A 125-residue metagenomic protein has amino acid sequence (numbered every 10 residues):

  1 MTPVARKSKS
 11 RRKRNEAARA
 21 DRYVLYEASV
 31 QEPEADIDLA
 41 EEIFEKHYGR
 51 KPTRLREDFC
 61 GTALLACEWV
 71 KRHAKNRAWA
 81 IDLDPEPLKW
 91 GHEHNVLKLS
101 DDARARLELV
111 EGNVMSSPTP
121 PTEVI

Functional and structural regions predicted by a protein language model:
E34-T53: Conserved alpha-helix/loop element of class I SAM-dependent methyltransferases that forms part of the SAM/SAH-binding
K51-G61: Conserved class I S-adenosyl-L-methionine
T62-K75: Conserved SAM-binding loop of SAM-dependent methyltransferases across substrates and taxa, primarily the Class I
R77-D82: Conserved SAM-binding motif I beta-strand of class I
D84-E86: Conserved SAM/SAH-binding beta-strand->alpha-helix loop
G91-H92: Conserved SAM-binding loop
L99-V114: Conserved SAM-binding strand-loop segment of SAM-dependent methyltransferases
P118-I125: A short acidic, Gly/Pro-enriched loop at the edge of an enzyme's catalytic core that lines a small-molecule cofactor
